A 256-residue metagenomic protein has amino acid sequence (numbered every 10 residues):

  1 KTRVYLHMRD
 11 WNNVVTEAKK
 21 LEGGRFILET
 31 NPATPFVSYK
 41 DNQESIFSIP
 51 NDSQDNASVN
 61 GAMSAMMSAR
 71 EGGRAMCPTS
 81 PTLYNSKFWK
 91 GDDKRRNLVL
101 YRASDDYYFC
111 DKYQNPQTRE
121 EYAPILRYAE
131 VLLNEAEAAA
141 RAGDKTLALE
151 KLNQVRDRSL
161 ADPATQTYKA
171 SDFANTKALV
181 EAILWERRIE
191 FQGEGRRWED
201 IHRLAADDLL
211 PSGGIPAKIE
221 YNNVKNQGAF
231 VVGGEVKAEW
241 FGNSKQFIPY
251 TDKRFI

Functional and structural regions predicted by a protein language model:
K1-M63, K87-I256: Acidic/polar-rich alpha-helix caps and helix-coil junctions
M67-L83: Short, cationic low-complexity segments
